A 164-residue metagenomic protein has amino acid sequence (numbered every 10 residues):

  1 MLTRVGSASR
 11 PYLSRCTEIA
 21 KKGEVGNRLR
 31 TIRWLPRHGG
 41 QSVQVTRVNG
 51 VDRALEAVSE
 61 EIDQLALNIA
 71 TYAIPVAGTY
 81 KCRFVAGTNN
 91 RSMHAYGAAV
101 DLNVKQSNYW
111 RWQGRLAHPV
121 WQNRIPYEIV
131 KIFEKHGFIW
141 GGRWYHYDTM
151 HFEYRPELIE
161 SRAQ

Functional and structural regions predicted by a protein language model:
M1-W144, E153: Cell-envelope/glycan interface and biosynthesis
Y147-Q164: Basic/polar, cationic surfaces and motifs that engage anionic cell-wall and phosphate/carboxylate ligands
